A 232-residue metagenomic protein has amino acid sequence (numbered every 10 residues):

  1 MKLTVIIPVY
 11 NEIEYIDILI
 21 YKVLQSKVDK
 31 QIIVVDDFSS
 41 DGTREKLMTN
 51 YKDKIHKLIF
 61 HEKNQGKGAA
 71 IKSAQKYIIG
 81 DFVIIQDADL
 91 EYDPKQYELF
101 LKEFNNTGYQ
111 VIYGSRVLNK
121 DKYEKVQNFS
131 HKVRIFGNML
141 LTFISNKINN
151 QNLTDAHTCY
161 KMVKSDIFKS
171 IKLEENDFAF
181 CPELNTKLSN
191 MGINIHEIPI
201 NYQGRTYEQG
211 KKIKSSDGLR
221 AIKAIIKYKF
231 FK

Functional and structural regions predicted by a protein language model:
M1-L3, E14, I18, K102 (+3 more regions): Hydrophobic helical membrane-anchoring modules
E12-Y15, S39, K67, D93: Donor nucleotide-sugar binding loop of glycosyltransferases
E14-I18, D41-T49: Acidic helix N-cap motif at the loop->helix transition within catalytic regions of sugar-transfer enzymes
Y21-K30: Short, acidic, metal-binding catalytic loop of nucleotide-sugar glycosyltransferases
K30-I33, R44-Y77: Conserved donor nucleotide-binding strand/loop of the catalytic core
D36-E45, L90: A conserved acidic beta->alpha catalytic loop
K63-Y77, F82, P94-F178, R205-K212: Acceptor/aglycone-binding surface of glycosyltransferases and processive sugar-polymer synthases
